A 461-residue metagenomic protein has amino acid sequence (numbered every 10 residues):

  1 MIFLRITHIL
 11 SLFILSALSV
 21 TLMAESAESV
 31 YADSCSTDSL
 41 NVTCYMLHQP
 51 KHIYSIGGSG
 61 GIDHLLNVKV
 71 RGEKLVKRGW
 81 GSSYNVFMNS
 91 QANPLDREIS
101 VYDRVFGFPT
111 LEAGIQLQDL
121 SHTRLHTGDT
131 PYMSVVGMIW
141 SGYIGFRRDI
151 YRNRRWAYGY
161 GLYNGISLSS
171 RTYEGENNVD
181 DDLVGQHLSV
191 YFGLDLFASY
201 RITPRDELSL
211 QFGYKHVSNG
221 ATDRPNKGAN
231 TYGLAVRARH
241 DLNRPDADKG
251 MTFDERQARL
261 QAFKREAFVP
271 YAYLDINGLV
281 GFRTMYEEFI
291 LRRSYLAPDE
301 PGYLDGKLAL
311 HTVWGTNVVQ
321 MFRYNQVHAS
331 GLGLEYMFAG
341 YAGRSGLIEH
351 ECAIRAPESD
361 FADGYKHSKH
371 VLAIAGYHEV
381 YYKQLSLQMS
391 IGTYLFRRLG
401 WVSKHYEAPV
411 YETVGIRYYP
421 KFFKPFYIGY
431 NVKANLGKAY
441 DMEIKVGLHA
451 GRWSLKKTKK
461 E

Functional and structural regions predicted by a protein language model:
H52, R78-Y84, G107, S134-G142 (+9 more regions): Residues that define the transmembrane beta-barrel architecture of outer-membrane proteins
H52-G58, P109-A113, Y158-N164, F192 (+9 more regions): Transmembrane beta-strands of outer-membrane beta-barrel proteins
G58, Y84-P94, V101, G142-R148 (+10 more regions): Residues on the lipid-exposed face of transmembrane beta-strands in outer-membrane beta-barrel proteins
G60-L66, I115-S121, N164-T172, Y214-G220 (+8 more regions): Transmembrane beta-strands of outer-membrane beta-barrel pores
D63-N85, R124-S134, T284-N317: Surface-exposed strand-loop-strand hairpins of Gram-negative outer-membrane beta-barrel proteins
V68-E73, R124-T130, R171-V179, G220-K227 (+5 more regions): Outer-membrane beta-barrel translocator domains and adjoining extracellular loop/strand segments of Gram-negative
V86, N230-R256, A439-E461: Outer-membrane beta-barrel "beta-signal"
P94-E98, R154-W156, I202-L210, R244-D248 (+4 more regions): Repeated loop/turn-to-beta-strand initiation elements of outer-membrane beta-barrel proteins
